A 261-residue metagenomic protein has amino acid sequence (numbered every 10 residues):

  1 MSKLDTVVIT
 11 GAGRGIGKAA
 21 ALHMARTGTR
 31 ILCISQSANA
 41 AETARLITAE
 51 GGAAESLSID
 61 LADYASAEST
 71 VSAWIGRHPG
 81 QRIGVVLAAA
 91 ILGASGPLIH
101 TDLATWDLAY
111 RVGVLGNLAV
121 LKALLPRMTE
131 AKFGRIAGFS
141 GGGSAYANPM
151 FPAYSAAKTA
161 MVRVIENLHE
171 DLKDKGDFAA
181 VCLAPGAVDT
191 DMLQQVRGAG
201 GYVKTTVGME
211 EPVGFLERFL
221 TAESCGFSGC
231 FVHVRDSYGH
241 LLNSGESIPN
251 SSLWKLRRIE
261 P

Functional and structural regions predicted by a protein language model:
T10, R82-A90, G113, G138 (+1 more regions): Rossmann-fold scaffold of SDR-type NAD(P)-dependent oxidoreductases
G13-R14: Conserved glycine-rich cofactor-binding loop
T29-E42: Conserved glycine-rich Rossmann-like NAD(P)H-binding loop of the short-chain dehydrogenase/reductase
S58-S69, L103: The beta1-alpha1 cofactor-binding region of Rossmann-like NAD(H)/NADP(H)-dependent oxidoreductases
I91, R135-D174, A187: Catalytic loop of short-chain dehydrogenase/reductase
I91-D107, M150-A153: Conserved mid-core segment of classical short-chain dehydrogenase/reductases
I99-L118, F133, A137, M161: Catalytic Tyr-X3-Lys loop
F178, C182-L183, G198-P261: C-terminal helical subdomain
